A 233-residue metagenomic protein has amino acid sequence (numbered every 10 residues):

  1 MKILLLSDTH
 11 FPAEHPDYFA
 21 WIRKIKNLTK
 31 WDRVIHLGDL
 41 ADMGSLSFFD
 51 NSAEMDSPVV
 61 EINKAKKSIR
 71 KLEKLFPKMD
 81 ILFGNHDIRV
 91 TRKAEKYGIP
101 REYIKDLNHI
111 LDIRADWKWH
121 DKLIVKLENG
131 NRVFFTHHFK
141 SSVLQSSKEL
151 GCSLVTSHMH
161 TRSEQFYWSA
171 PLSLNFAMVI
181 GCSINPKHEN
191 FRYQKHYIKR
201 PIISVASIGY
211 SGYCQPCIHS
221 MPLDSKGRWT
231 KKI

Functional and structural regions predicted by a protein language model:
M1, L5, L28-K30, C217-I233: Polar, enzyme-active/binding microenvironments
M1-L4, I124-V133: Beta-strand-turn-beta hairpins that frame and shape the catalytic cleft of phosphate-ester-processing enzymes
I3-L5, I35-L37, F135, V155-T156: Structural motif
L6, F11-R114: Core catalytic region of metal-dependent phosphoesterases/phosphodiesterases, especially metallo-beta-lactamase-like
N27-K30, E73-L75, D112, L127-G130 (+2 more regions): Flexible, charged surface loops at secondary-structure boundaries
I81-H86, H120, I218-M221: Acidic carboxylate-rich catalytic motifs and surrounding loops in phosphoryl-/glycosyl-chemistry enzymes
D112-E128, S142-V143: Short acidic low-complexity segments
R132-L223: Conserved beta-sheet core of the metallophosphoesterase superfamily
